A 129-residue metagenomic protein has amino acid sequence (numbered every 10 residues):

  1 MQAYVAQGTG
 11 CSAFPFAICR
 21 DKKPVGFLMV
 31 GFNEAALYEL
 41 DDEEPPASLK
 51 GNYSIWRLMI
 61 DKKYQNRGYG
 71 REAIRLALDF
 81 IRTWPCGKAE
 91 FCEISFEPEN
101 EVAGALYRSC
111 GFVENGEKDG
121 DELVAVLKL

Functional and structural regions predicted by a protein language model:
M1-K63, I74-L76, F80-C86, G116-D119: Acetyl-CoA-dependent GNAT
F32-E34, M59, P98, G111 (+1 more regions): Short, well-ordered turn and helix-capping elements at secondary-structure junctions
D61-K63, R67, P98-E99: Active-site acidic-Proline motif in GNAT/NAT acetyltransferases
G68, C86, G111: Short glycine-rich hinge loops at helix-strand junctions in the catalytic core of two-component histidine kinases
R71, E97-G116: Conserved active-site alpha-helix within GNAT-family acetyltransferase domains
K88-G104, G120-L123, K128-L129: Conserved beta-strand-loop-alpha-helix junction that forms the acyl-donor binding cleft
